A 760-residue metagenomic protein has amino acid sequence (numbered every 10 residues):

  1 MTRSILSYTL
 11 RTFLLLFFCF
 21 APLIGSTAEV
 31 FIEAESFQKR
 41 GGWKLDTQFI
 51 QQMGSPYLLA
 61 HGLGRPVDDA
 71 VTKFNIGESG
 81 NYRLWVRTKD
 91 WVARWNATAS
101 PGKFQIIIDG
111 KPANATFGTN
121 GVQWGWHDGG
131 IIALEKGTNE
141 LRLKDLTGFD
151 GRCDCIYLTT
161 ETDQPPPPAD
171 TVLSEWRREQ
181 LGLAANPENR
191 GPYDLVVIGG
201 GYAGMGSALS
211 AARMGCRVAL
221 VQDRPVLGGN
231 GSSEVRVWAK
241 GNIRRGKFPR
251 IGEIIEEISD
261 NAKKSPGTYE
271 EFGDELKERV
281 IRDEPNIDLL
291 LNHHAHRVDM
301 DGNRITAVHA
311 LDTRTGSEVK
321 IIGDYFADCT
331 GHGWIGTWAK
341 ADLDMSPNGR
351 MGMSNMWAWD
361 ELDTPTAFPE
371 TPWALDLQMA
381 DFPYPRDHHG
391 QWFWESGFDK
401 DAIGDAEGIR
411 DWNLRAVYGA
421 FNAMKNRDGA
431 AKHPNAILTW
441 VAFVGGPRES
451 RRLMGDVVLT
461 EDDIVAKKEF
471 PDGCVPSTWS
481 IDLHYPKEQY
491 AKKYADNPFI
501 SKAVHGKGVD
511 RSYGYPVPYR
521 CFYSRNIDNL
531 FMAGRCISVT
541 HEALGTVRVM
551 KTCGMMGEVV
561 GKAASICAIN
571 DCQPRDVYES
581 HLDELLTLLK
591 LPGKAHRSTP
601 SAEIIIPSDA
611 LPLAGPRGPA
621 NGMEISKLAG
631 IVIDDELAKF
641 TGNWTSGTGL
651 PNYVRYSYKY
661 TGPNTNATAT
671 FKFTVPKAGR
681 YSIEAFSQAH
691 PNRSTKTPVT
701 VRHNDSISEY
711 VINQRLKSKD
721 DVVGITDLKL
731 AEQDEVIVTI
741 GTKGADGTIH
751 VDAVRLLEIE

Functional and structural regions predicted by a protein language model:
M1-L10: N-terminal secretory signal peptides that target proteins for export/translocation
R11-P22: Bacterial N-terminal signal peptides
T27-E188, A620-E760: Extracytoplasmic
G182-N189, N230, A307, S317-G622: Flavin (FAD/FMN)-binding glycine-rich loop and adjacent Rossmann-like elements that form
N189-G201: Beta1/beta-strand and adjacent pyrophosphate-binding region of the FAD-binding site in flavoprotein oxidoreductases
G204: N-terminal Rossmann-fold NAD(P) dinucleotide-binding loop
S210, C216-R217, Q222-D301, M351-S354 (+3 more regions): Conserved N-terminal/central alpha/beta ligand/cofactor-binding core
D299-V319: Conserved beta-strand-loop-beta-strand element in the redox core of flavoprotein oxidoreductases
